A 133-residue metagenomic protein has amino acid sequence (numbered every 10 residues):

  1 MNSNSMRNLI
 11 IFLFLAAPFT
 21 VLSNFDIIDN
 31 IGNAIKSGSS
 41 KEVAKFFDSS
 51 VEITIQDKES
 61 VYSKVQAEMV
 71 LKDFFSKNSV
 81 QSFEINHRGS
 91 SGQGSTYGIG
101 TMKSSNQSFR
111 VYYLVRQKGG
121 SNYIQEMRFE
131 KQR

Functional and structural regions predicted by a protein language model:
M1-I27: Bacterial Sec-dependent N-terminal signal peptides
N24-S39: Short, aromatic-enriched amphipathic alpha-helices that serve as compact interaction elements
K36, S60-K64: Solvent-exposed, acidic/flexible segments
S39-S50: Short, well-ordered alpha-helical segments enriched in acidic and aromatic residues
F46-D48, V80, S95, S108-R110 (+1 more regions): Extracytoplasmic
I53-S60: A short gly/proline-enriched turn/hairpin at secondary-structure junctions
M69-Q107: Surface-exposed, charged secondary-structure patches
S108-R133: Short beta-strand edge/turn micro-motifs at domain boundaries
